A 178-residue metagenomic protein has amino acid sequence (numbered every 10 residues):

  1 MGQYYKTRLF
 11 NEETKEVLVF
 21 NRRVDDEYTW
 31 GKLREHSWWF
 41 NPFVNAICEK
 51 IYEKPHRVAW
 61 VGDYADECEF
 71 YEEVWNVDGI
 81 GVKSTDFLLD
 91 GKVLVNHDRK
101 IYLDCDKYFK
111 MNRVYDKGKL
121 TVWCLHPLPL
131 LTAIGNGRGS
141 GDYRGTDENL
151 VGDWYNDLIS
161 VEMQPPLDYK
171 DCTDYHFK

Functional and structural regions predicted by a protein language model:
M1-D25: Short, extreme N-terminal segment that most often corresponds to the first beta-strand
N21-V24, G31-E35: Catalytic toxin/effector domains delivered as secreted proteins or via bacterial secretion systems
K32-K178: Low-complexity intrinsically disordered segments
